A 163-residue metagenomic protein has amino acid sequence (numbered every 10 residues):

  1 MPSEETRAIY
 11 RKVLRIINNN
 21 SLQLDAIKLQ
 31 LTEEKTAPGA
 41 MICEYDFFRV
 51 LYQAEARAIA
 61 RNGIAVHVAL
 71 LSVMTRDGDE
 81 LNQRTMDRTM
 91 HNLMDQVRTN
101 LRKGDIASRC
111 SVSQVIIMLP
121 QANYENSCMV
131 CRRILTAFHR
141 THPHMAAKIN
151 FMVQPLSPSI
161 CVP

Functional and structural regions predicted by a protein language model:
E4-A56, L101: Signal-transducing coiled-coil linker helices
S21, R49, P120, Y124-H139 (+1 more regions): Catalytic-core segments of nucleotide cyclases and related cyclic-nucleotide turnover enzymes
L51, D77, N82-G104: Active-site-proximal alpha-helical element of nucleotidyl cyclase-like catalytic domains and analogous helices
L51-V73, G78-L81: Active-site-proximal structural segments of metal-dependent nucleotidyl cyclase/transferase enzymes
R57-R61, L93-Y124: Conserved helix-loop-beta segment at the catalytic/binding core of cyclic-nucleotide signaling proteins
H67, D105-P120, P143-P163: A short glycine-enriched loop-to-beta-strand structural element that forms part of the catalytic core of nucleotide
G78-T89, I117-R133: Short helix/loop segment flanking the catalytic signature motif in cyclic-nucleotide metabolism enzymes
N92-L101, C128-P143: Alpha-helical scaffold within the catalytic cores of cyclic-nucleotide enzymes
